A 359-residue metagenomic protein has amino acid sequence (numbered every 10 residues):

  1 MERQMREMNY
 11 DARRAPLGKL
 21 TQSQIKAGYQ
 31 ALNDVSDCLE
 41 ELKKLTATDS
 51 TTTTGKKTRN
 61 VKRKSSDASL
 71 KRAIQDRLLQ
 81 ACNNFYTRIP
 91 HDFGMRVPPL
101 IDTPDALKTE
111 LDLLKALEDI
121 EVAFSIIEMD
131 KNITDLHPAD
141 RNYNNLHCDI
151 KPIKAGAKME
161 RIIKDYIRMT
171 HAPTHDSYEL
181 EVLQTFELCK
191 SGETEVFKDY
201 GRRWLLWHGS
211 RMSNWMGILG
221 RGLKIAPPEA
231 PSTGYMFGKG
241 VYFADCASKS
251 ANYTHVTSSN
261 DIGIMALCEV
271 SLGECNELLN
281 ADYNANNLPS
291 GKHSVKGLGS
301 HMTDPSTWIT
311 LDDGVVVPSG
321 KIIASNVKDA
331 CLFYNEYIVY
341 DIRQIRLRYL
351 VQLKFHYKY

Functional and structural regions predicted by a protein language model:
M1-C189: Long non-globular sequence segments
I120, S177-L180, T185-Y359: Segments that shape or occlude catalytic/ligand-binding pockets
